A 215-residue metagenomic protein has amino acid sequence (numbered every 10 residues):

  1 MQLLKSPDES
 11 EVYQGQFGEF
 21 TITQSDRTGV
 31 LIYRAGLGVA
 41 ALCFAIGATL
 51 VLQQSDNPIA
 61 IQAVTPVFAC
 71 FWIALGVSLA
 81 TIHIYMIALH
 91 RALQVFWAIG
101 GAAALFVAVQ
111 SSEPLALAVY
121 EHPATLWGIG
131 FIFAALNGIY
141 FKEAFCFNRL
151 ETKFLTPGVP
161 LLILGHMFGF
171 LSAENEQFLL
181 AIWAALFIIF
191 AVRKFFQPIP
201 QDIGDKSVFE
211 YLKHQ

Functional and structural regions predicted by a protein language model:
M1-W72, F209-K213: N-terminal topogenic module of multi-pass integral membrane proteins
L37-G47, V51, F71-S78, G101-L105 (+4 more regions): Helical transmembrane-bundle signal
N57-I73, A116-G130, L180: Structural signature of hydrophobic alpha-helical transmembrane segments
I59-P114: A glycine-rich, hydrophobic loop/mini-helix early in the fold
L75-L89, L136-C146, K194-F195: C-terminal ends of transmembrane helices
G101-P160: Membrane-proximal helix-loop-helix units in multi-pass membrane proteins
L171-W183: Loop-to-transmembrane alpha-helix initiation sites
P200-Q215: Short, highly charged, low-complexity non-transmembrane loops/tails of multi-pass membrane proteins
